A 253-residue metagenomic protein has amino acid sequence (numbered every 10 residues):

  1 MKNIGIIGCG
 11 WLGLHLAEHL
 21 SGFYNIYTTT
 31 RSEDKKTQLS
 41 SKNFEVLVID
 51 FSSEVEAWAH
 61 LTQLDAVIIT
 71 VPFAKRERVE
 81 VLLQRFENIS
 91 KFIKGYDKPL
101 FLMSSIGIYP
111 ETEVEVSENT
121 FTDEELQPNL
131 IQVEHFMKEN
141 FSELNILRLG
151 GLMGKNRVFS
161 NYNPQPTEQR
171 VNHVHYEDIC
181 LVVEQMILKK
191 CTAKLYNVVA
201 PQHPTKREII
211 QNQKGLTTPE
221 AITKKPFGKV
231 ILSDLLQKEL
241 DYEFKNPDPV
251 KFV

Functional and structural regions predicted by a protein language model:
G13-L14: N-terminal Rossmann-fold NAD(P) dinucleotide-binding loop
E45, S52, T218-V253: C-terminal amphipathic/interface module of NAD(P)-dependent oxidoreductases and related NAD-binding regulators
W58-F101, Q132: NAD(P)-cofactor binding segment of oxidoreductase domains
E87-E124: Conserved Rossmann-fold NAD(P)-dependent oxidoreductase catalytic core, especially the SDR/UDP-sugar
Q132-K155: Conserved beta-loop-beta element that borders a ligand/cofactor-binding pocket
R148-N163, P204-T205: Flexible, glycine-rich beta-alpha linker
G154-K155, N161, Q169-Y196: Alpha-helical substrate-binding/gating segment
C180-S233: Mid/C-terminal beta-alpha module of Rossmann-like enzyme folds, strongest in SDR-family dehydrogenases/epimerases
